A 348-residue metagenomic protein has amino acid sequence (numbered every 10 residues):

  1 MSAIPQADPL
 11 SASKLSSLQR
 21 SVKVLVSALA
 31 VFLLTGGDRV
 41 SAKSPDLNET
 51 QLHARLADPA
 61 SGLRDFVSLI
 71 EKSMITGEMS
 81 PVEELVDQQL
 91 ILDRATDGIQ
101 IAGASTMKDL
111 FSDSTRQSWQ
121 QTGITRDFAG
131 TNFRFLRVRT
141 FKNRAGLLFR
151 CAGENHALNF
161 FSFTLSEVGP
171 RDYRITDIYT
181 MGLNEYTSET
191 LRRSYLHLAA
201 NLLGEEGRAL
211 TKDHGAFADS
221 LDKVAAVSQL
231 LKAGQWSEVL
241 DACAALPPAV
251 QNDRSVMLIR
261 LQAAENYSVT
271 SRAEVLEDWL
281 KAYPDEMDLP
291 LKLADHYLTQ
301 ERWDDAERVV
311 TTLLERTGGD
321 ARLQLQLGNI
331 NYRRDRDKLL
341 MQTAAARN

Functional and structural regions predicted by a protein language model:
V40-T76, L210-K223: Short, low-complexity N-terminal intrinsically disordered segments enriched in polar/charged residues
F66-L110, A242-P248: Short, well-ordered alpha-helical segments enriched in acidic and aromatic residues
G103, M107, F111, T115 (+3 more regions): Long, contiguous interaction/recruitment modules in multidomain scaffold/adaptor proteins
G234, Y267-S268, E301, D335: Residue-level detector of the short coil/turn that links helix A to helix B within each tetratricopeptide repeat
S237-L246, T270-K281, D304-L314, D337-N348: Alpha-helical repeat scaffolds
V250-Q251, P284-D285, G318-G319, N348: Short coil turns that delineate tetratricopeptide repeat
S255-R260, D288-D295, R322-Q326: Alpha-solenoid helical repeat scaffolds
